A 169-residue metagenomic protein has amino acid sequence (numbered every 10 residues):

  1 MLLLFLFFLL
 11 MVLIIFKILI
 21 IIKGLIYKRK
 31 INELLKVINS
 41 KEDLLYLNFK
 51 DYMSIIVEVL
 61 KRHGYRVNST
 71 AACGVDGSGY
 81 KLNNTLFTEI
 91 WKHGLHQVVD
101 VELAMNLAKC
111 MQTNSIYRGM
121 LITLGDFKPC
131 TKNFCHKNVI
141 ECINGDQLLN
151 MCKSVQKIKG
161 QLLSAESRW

Functional and structural regions predicted by a protein language model:
M1-D76, K81-W169: Mixed-charge (Asp/Glu-Lys/Arg
